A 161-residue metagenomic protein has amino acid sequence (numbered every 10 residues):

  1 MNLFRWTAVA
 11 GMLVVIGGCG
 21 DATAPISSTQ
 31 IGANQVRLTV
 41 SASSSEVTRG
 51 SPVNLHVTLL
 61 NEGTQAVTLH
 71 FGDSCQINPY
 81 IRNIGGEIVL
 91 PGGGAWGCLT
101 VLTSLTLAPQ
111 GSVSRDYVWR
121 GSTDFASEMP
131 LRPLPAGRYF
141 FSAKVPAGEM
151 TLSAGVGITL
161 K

Functional and structural regions predicted by a protein language model:
M1-A8: Bacterial N-terminal signal peptides that target proteins for export
V15-G18: C-terminal motif of bacterial Sec signal peptides marking the signal peptidase cleavage site
I26-V36: Proline/serine/threonine-rich low-complexity linkers at boundaries of modular beta-sandwich domains
A42-V47: Short beta-strand segments of immunoglobulin-like
S51-L55: Structural beta-strand segments of beta-rich domains
L59-G63: Asparagine-centered strand-capping/turn motif at beta-strand->loop junctions
L69-L160: Extended, well-structured beta-strand/loop surface patches that form recognition or cofactor-anchoring regions within
